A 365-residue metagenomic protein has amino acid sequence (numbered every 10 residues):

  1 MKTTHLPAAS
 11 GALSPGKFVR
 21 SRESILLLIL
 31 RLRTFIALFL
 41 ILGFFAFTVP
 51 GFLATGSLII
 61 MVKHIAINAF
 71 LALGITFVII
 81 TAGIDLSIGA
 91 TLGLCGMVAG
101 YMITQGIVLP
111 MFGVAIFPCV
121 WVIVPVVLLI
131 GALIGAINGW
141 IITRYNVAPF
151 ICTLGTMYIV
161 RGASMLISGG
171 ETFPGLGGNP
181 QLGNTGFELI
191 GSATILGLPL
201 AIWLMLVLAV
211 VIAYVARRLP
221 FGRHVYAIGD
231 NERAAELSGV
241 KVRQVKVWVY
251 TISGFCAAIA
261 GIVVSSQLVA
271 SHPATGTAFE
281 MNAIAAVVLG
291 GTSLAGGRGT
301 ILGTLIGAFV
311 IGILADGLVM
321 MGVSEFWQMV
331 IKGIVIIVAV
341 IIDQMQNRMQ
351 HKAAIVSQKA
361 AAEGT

Functional and structural regions predicted by a protein language model:
M1-G43, F47, L237, K241-Q244 (+1 more regions): Cytosolic-side transmembrane-helix boundaries in multi-pass membrane proteins
S24-L26, I79-I84, A115, L133-G178 (+4 more regions): Short loop segments and helix-boundary regions at transmembrane helix junctions of multi-pass inner-membrane proteins
G43-I107, W140-V147, G291-I301, I334: Single transmembrane alpha-helix segments in multi-pass membrane proteins
P50-I60, I107, S164-I167, E171-P174 (+5 more regions): Inter-helical junctions in multi-pass inner-membrane proteins, predominant in energy-converting antiporter-like
G74-I75, V126-G135, V210, N282-I311 (+1 more regions): Hydrophobic alpha-helical transmembrane segments of polytopic membrane proteins
C119-V127, G131-N138, I142, L196-H272: Helix-loop-helix "hairpin" substructures at the membrane interface of multi-pass membrane proteins
Y145-G169, T275-V287, G307, I313-N347: Pore- or pathway-lining transmembrane helices of multi-pass membrane proteins that form conduits for solutes/ions
F150-R218, V245-W248, Q267-G276, K352-T365: Transmembrane helix-bundle core of multi-pass membrane transporters and related energy-transducing complexes
